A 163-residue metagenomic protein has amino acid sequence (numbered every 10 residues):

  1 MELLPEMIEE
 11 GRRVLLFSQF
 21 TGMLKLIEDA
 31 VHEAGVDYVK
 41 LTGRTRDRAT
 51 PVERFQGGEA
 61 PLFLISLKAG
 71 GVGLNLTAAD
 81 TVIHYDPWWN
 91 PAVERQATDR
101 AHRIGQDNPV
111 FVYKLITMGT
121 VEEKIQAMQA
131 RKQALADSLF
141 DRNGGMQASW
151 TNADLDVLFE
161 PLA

Functional and structural regions predicted by a protein language model:
M1-A163: ASCE P-loop NTPase motor core, strongest for the SF2 helicase catalytic module
